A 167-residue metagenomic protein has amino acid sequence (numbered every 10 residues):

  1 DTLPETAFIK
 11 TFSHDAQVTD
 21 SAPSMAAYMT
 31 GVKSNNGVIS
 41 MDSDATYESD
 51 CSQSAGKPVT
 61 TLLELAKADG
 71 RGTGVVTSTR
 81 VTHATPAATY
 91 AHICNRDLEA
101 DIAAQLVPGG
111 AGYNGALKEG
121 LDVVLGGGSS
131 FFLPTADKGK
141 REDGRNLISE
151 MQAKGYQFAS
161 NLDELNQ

Functional and structural regions predicted by a protein language model:
D1-Q167: N-terminal catalytic scaffold of extracellular/periplasmic and nuclease hydrolases that process anionic headgroups
